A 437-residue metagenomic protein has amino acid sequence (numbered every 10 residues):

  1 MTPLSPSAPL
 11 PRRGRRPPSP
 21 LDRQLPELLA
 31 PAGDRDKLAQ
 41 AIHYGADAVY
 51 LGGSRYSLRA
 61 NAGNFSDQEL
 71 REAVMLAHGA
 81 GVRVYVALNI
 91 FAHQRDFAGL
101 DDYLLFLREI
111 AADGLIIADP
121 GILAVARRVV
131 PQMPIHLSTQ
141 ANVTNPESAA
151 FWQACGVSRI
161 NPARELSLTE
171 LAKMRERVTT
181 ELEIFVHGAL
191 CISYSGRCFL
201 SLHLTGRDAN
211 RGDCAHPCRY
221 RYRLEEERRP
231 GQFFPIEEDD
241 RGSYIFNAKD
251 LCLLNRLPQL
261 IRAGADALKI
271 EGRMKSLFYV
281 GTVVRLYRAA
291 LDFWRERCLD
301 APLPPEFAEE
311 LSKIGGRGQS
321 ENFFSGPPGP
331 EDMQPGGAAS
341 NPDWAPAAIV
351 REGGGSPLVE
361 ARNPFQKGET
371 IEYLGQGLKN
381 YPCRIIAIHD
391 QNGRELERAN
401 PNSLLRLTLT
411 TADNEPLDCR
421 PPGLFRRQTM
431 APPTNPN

Functional and structural regions predicted by a protein language model:
T2-I42, A48-Y50, R55, V74 (+7 more regions): Surface-exposed amphipathic alpha-helical tracts and adjacent flexible/coil segments at the periphery of soluble enzymes
I42-G45, R127-V129: Alpha-helix C-terminal capping segments
R59-L76: Glycine-rich, positively charged N-terminal anion/phosphate-binding segment
A98, Q132-M133, L137-T144: Gly/Gly-Pro- and Ser/Thr-rich, intrinsically disordered tail segments characteristic of DNA damage-repair and tolerance
I117: N-terminal glycine-rich flavin-associated loop
G121-I122: Alpha-helix capping/helix-boundary segments
